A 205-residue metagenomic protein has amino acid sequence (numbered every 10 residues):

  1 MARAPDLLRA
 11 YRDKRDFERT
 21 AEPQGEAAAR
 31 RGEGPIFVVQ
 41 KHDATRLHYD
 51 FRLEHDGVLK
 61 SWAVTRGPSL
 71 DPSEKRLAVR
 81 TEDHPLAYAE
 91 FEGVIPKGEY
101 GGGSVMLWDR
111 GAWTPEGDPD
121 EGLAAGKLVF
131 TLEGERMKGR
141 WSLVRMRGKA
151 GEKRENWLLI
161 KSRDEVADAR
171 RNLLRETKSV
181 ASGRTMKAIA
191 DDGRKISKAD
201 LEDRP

Functional and structural regions predicted by a protein language model:
M1-P205: A charge-rich, low-complexity, intrinsically flexible signal that marks solvent-exposed coils, linkers, repeats
